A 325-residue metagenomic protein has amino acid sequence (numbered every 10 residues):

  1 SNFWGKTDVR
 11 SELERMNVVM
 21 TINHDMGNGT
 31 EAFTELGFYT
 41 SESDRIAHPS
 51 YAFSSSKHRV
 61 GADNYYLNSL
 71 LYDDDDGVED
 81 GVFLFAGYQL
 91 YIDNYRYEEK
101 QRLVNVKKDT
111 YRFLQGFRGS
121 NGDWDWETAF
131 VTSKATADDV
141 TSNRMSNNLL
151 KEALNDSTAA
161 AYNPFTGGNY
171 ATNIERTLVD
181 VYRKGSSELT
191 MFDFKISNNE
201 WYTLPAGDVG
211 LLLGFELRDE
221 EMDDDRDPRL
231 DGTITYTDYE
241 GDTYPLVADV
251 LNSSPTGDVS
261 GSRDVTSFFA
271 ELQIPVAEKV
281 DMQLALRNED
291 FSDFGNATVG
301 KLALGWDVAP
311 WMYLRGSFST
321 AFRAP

Functional and structural regions predicted by a protein language model:
S1-L13, V19-T21, G29-V265, D293 (+1 more regions): Surface-exposed, low-complexity loop segments enriched in small/polar and acidic residues
I22-H24, G119-N121, N198-E200, A270 (+5 more regions): Residue-level signature of outer-membrane beta-barrel architecture
H24, A32-T34, F38, Q115 (+2 more regions): The structured alpha-helical core of multi-pass membrane proteins
A32, Q283-R287, R315: Short catalytic-loop micro-motif centered on adjacent basic/acidic residues
G37-T40, A285-S292, K301-A303: Conserved short loop/turn motifs at secondary-structure junctions
W126, D264, F269, Q273 (+3 more regions): Membrane translocator/pore-forming domains, dominated by Gram-negative outer-membrane beta-barrels
L150, F268-A270, I274, T298-M312: Feature captures outer-membrane beta-barrel proteins of Gram-negative bacteria and organelles
D281-L284, P325: Extended hydrophobic-aromatic, low-complexity segments
